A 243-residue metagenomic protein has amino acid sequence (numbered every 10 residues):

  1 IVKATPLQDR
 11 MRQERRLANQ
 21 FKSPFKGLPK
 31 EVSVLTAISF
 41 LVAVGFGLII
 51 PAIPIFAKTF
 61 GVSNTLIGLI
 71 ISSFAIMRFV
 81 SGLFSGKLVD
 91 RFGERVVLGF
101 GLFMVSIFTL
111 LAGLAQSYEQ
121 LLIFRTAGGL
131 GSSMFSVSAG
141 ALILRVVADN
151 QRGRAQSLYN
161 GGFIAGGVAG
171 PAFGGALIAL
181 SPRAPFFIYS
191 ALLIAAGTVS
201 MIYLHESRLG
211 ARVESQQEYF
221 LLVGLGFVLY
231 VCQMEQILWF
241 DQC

Functional and structural regions predicted by a protein language model:
A4, M201-V213: Helix-loop junctions on the cytosolic side of multi-pass membrane transporters, especially the intracellular loop
I50, V228-C243: Extracytoplasmic gate region of multi-pass secondary transporters
A57-K58, L88-V89, F173-A179: Interfacial helix-cap and linker-helix signal at transmembrane-aqueous boundaries of multi-pass secondary transporters
A75-L83, G167-V168: Residue-level signature of mid-helix packing/kink "hotspots" within the transmembrane helices of 12-pass Major
V80-Q116: Conserved MFS/SLC helix-loop-helix module at the cytosolic interface between two early adjacent transmembrane helices
F108, E119-A127: Paired small-residue
F124-F163: Cytoplasmic helix-loop-helix junction between adjacent transmembrane helices in 12-TM secondary transporters
Y159-M201: Helix-loop-helix hairpin linking two adjacent transmembrane segments in secondary transporters
